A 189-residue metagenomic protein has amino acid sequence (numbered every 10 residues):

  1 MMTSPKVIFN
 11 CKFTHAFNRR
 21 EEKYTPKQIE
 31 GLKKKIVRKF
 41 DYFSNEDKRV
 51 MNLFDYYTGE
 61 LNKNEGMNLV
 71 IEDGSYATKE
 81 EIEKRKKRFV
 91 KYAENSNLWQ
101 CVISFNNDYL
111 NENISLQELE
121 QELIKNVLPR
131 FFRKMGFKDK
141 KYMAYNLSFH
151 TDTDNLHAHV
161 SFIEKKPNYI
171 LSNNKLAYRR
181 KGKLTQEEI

Functional and structural regions predicted by a protein language model:
M1-I189: N-terminal nicking endonuclease/strand-transfer module with a His-rich metal-binding environment and a catalytic Tyr
